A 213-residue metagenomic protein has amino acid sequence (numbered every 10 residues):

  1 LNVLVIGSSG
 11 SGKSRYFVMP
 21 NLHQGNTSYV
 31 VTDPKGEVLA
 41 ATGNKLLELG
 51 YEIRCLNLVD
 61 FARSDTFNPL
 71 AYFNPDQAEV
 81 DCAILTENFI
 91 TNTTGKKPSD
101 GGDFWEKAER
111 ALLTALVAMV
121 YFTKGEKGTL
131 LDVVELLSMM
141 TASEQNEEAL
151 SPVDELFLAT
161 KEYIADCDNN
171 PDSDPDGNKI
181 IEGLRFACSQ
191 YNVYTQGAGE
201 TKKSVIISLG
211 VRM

Functional and structural regions predicted by a protein language model:
L1-M119: Switch/coupling segment of Walker-type NTPase motor domains
R110, T114-M213: Non-catalytic, charge-rich alpha-helical accessory subdomains
